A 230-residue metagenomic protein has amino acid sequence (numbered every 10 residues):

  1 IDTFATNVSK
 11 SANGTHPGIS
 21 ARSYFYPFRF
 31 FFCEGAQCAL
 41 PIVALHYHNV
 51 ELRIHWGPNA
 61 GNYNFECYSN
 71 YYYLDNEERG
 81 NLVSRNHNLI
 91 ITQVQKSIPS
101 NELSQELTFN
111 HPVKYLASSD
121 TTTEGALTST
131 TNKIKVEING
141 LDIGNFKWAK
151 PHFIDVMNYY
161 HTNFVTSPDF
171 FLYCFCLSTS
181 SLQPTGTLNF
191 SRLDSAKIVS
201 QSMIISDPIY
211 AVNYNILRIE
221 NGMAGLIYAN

Functional and structural regions predicted by a protein language model:
I1-N230: Short, low-complexity Pro/Thr/Gly
